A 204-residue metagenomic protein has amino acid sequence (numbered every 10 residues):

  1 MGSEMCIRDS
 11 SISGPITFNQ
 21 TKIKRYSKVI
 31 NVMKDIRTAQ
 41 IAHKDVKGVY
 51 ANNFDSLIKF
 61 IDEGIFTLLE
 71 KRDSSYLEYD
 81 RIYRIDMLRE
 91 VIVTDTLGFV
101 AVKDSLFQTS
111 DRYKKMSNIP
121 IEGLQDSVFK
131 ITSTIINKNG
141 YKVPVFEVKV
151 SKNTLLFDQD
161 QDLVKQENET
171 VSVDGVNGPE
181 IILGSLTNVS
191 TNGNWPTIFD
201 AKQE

Functional and structural regions predicted by a protein language model:
M1-I7: Short, small-residue-biased leader/transition segments that mark boundaries at the very start of proteins
E4, Y26, Y113-K115: A generic short-segment signal for beta-strand/edge and adjacent turn/coil regions
I7, D35-A39, F146: Conserved short hydrophobic patches within well-ordered secondary structure
R8-N31: Amphipathic alpha-helical segments typified by the pilin-like N-terminal helix that continues immediately C-terminal
Q20, K34, I41, P120-E122 (+1 more regions): Residue-level signal for the start and early helices of compact helical domains
Y26-K47: N-terminal alpha-helical signal peptides/signal-anchor transmembrane segments
D45-E204: Low-complexity, acidic interaction segments enriched in glycine
